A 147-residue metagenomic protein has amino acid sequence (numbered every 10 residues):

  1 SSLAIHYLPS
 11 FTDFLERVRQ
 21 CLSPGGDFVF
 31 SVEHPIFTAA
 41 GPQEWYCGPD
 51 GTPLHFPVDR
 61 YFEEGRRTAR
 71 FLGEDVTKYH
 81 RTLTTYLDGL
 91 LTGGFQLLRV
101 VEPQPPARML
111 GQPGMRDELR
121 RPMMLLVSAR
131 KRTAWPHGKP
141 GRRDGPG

Functional and structural regions predicted by a protein language model:
S1-T12: A short SAM/SAH-binding and catalytic strip from SAM-dependent methyltransferases
T12-D27: A short glycine-rich, Lys/Arg-flanked "PGG" loop and its adjoining helix->strand segment in the class I
D27-G65: Conserved class I S-adenosyl-L-methionine
V32-W45, R70-T85: Acceptor-substrate binding/catalytic loop of class I
G65-R66, T77-V101: Short alpha-helix
R66-A69, P103-R120: Class I S-adenosyl-L-methionine
G93-F95, P113-G141: Core SAM-dependent methyltransferase catalytic element
